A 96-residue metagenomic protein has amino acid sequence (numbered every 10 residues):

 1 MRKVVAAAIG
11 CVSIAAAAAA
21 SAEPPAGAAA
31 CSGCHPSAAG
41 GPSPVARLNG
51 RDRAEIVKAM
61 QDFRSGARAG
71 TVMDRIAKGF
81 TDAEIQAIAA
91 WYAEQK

Functional and structural regions predicted by a protein language model:
M1-A8: Bacterial N-terminal signal peptides that target proteins for export
S13-A17: N-terminal signal peptide c-region/cleavage motif recognized by signal peptidases
A20-E23: Boundary of Sec targeting at the N-terminus
A28: Residues immediately within or flanking Cys/His clusters that coordinate Zn2+ in small zinc-binding modules
C31-A38, I88: The canonical Cys-X-X-Cys-His
A38-R68, D74-K78: Gly/Gly-Pro-rich "capping" loops immediately C-terminal to redox-active cysteine motifs in periplasmic/lumenal
S65-R68, A77-K96: C-terminal capping alpha-helices of c-type cytochrome domains
